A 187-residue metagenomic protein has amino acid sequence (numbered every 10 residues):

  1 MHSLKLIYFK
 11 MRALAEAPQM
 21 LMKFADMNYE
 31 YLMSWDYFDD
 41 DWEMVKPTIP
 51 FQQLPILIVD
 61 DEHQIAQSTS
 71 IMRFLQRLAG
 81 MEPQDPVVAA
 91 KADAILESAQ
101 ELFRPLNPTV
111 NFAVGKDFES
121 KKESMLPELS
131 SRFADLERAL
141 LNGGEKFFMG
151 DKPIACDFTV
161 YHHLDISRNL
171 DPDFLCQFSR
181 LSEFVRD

Functional and structural regions predicted by a protein language model:
M1-F133, N142, F148: GST-like domain detector, emphasizing the conserved glutathione-binding G-site in the N-terminal thioredoxin-like
A92, F147-S182, R186: GST superfamily/GST-like fold recognition
